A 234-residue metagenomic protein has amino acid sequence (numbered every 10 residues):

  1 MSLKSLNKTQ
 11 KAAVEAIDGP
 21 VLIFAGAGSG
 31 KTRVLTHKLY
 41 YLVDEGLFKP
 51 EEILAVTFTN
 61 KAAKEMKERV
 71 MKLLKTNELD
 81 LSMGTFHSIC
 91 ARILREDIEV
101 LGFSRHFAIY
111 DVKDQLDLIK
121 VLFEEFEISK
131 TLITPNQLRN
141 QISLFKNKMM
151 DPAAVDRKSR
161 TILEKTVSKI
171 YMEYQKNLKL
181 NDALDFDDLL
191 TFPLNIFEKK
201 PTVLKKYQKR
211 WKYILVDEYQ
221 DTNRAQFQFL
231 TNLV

Functional and structural regions predicted by a protein language model:
S2-D18, A225: N-terminal pre-P-loop "Q-motif" helix
T9-A12, K38, F192, F229: Well-ordered alpha-helical segments embedded in enzymatic catalytic cores
D18-V21, Y40-Y213, D221: A basic/glycine-biased coupling hinge at the interface between accessory DNA-binding modules
G19-H37: Walker A/P-loop
T32-Y41, M66-K67, Q226-Q228: Motif I (Walker A/P-loop) of helicase-class P-loop NTPases
D217: Charged catalytic and DNA/RNA-contacting regions of genome-maintenance and nucleic-acid-processing enzymes
R224-V234: Short, conserved "post-DEAD/DEAH" coupling segment immediately C-terminal to helicase motif II within the SF2/RecA-like
